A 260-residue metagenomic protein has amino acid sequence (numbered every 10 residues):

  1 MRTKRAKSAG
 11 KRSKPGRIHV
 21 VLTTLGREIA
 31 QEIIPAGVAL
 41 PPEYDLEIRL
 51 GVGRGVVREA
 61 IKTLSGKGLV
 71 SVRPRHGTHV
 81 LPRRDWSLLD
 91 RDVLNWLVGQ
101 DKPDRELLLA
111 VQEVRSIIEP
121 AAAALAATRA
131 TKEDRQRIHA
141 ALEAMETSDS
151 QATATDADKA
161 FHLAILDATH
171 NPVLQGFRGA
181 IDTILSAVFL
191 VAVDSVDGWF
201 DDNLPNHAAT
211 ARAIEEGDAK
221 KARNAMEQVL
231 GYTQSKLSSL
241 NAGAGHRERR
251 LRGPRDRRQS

Functional and structural regions predicted by a protein language model:
M1-I117, A124, A244-R247, R257-S260: Short linear motifs at protein or domain termini
P42-E43, H170-P172, G217-A219: Short loop-to-helix capping motifs
T63, A164-A168: Amphipathic alpha-helical regulatory segments at dimerization interfaces that relay allosteric signals between sensory
D85-A164, D202-N224: All-alpha effector-binding/dimerization core of bacterial HTH-type transcriptional repressors
E133, P172-V173: Cytosolic histidine kinase catalytic core of two-component systems
L142, E146, Q175, G179-S260: C-terminal all-alpha effector/ligand-binding and dimerization domain of prokaryotic HTH-type transcriptional repressors
